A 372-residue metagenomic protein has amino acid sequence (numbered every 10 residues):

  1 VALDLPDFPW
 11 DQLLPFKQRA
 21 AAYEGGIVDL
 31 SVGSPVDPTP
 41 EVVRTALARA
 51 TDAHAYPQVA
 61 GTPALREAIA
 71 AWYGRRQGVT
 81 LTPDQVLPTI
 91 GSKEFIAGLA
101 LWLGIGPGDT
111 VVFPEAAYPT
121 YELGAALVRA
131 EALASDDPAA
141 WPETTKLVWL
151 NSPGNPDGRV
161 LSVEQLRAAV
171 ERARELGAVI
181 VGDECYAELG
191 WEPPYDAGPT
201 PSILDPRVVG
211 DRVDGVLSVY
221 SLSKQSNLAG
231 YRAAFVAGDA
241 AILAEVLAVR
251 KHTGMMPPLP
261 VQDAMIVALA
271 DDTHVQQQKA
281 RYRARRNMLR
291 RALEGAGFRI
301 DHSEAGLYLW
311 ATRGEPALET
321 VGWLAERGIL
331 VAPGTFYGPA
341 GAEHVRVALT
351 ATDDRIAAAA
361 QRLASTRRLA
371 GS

Functional and structural regions predicted by a protein language model:
A2-G91, A268-A270, L369-S372: N-terminal small-domain helix-loop-helix segment of the aminotransferase-like
A20-Y23, V128, R172-L176, A296 (+2 more regions): Helix C-cap/helix->beta junction micro-motif
A53-R172, E188-G210, I356: Conserved core of the PLP fold type I
F113, A134, G182, V331-P333: Hydrophobic residues in well-ordered beta-strands that form the structural core
V209-R283, R367-R368: Conserved core segment of the aminotransferase class I/II
Q262, I266, Y282-R290, I300-R313 (+1 more regions): Conserved glycine-rich beta-strand-loop-beta hairpin in the small C-terminal domain of fold type I
E319, E326-V331, Y337-S372: PLP-dependent enzyme catalytic core of the Aspartate aminotransferase-like
